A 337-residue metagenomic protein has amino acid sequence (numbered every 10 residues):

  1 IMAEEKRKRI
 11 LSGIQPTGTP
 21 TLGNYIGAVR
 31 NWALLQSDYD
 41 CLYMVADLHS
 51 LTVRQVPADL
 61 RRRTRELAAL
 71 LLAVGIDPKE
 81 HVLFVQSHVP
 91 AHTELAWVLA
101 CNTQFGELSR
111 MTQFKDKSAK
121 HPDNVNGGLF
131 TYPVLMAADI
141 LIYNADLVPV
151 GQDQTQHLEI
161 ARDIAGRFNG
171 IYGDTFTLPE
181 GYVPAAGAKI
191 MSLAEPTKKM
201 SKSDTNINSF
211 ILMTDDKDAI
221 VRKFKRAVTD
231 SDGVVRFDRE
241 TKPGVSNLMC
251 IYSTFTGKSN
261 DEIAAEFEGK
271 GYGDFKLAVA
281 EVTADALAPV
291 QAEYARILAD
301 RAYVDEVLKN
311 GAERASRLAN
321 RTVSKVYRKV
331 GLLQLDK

Functional and structural regions predicted by a protein language model:
A3-L11, P16-A138, V282-D285, A295: N-terminal Rossmann-like or analogous alpha/beta NTP/dinucleotide-binding catalytic cores that position adenine
I14-P16, D47-H49, D146-L147, D204 (+1 more regions): Short, histidine-centered active-site or binding-site loop motifs used for metal coordination, general acid-base
L22-N24, R162-K337: Conserved nucleotide- and phosphate/pyrophosphate-binding catalytic cores in adenylate/nucleotidyl-handling enzymes
V56-P57, L147-G151, V235: Short, polar/flexible loop-turn hinges at active-site or ligand-entry regions and domain interfaces
T103-S109, I142-P149, S253-I263: Short helix-capping/linker segments at secondary-structure and domain boundaries
D116-F168, Y172, S192: Internal, conserved structured core segments that host functional sites
